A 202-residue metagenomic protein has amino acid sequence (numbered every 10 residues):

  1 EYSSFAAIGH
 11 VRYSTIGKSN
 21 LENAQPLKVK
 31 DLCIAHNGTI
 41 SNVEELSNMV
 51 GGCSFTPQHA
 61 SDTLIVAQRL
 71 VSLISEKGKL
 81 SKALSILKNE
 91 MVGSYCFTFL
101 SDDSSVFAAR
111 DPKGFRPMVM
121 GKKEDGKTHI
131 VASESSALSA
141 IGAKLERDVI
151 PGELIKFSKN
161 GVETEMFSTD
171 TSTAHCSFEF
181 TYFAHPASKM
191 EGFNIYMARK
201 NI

Functional and structural regions predicted by a protein language model:
E1-P151, K156-I202: Conserved short alpha-helical segments that host acidic/polar catalytic motifs at enzyme active sites
